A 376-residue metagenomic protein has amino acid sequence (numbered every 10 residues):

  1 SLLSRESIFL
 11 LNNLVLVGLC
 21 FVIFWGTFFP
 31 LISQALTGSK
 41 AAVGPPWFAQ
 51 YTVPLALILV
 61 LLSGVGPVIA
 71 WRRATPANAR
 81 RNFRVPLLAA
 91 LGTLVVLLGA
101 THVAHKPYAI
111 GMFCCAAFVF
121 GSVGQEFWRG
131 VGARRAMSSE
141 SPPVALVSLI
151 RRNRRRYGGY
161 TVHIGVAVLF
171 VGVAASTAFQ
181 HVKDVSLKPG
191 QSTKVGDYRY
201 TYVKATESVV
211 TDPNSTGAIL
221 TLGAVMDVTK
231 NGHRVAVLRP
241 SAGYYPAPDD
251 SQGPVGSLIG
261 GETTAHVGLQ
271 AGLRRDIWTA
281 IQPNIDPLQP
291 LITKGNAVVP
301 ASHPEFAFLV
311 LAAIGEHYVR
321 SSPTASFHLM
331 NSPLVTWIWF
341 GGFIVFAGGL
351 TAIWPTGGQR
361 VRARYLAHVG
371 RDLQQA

Functional and structural regions predicted by a protein language model:
S1-A376: Solvent-exposed, non-transmembrane regions of integral membrane proteins
